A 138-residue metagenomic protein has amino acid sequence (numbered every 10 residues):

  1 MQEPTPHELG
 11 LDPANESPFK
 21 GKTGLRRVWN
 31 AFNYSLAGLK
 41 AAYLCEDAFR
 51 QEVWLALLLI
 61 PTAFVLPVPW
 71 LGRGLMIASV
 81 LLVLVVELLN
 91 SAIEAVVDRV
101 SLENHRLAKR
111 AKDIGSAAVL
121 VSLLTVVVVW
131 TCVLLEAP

Functional and structural regions predicted by a protein language model:
M1-A92, V100, N104, A118-P138: Hydrophobic alpha-helical transmembrane segments
D98-I114: Amphipathic, cytosolic membrane-interfacial segments at TM-TM junctions
